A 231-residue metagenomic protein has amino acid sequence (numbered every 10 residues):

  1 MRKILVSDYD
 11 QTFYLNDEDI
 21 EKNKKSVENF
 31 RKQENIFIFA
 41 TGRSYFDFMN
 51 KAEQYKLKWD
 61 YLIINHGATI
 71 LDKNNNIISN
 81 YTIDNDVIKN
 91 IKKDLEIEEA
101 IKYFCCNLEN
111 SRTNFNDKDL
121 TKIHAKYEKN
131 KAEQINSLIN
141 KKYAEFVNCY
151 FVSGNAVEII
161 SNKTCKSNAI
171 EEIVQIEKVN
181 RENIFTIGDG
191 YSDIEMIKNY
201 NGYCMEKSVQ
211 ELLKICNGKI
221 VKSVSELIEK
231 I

Functional and structural regions predicted by a protein language model:
R2-D19, F39, I197: Asp-based phosphoryl-transfer active-site loop
Y9-Q11, R43, G188-G190: Active-site metal-binding loops of divalent metal-dependent hydrolases
F13, F37, K102-Y103, C149 (+2 more regions): Hydrophobic beta-strand scaffold residues
D19-L108, R112: Active-site phosphate-binding/coordination module
E34-I38, K58-D60, R181-I184, K198-G202: Short active-site oxyanion
Y55-K58, H66, Y143, K198-Y200 (+1 more regions): Short, structured coil segments at secondary-structure junctions
E98-Y200, K207: Conserved acidic, metal-coordinating active-site core of Asp-based, Mg2+-dependent phosphoryl-transfer enzymes
N180, K198-I231: Asp-based, Mg2+/Mn2+-dependent phosphohydrolase catalytic module
